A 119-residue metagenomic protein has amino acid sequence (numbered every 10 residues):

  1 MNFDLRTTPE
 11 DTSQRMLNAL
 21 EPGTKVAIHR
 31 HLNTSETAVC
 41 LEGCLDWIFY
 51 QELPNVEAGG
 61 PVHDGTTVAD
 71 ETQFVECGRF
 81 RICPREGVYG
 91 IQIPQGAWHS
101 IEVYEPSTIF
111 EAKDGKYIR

Functional and structural regions predicted by a protein language model:
M1-I28, T34: A short glycine-rich, His/Asp/Glu-containing loop-to-beta-strand
S13-R15, T34-E36, V88, P106-S107: Short, surface-exposed beta-edge/turn micro-motifs
L17-N18, H29, S35-C40, G90-I91 (+1 more regions): His/acidic/aromatic-lined binding-pocket segments of jelly-roll/cupin-type domains and related regulatory beta-sandwich
E21-G23, G87-V88, P94-G96: Tight coil/turn sites that cap or link beta-strands
V26, G78-F80, Y89-I91: Short beta-strand segments
A27-H29, W47-I48, I91-I93, H99-Y104 (+1 more regions): Short beta-strand His + acidic residue motifs that chelate non-heme Fe in jelly-roll/DSBH and cupin folds
N33-N55, G59-T67: Glycine- and acidic-residue-biased ligand/ion/polar-headgroup-sensing regions
P54-C83, W98-R119: Double-stranded beta-helix
